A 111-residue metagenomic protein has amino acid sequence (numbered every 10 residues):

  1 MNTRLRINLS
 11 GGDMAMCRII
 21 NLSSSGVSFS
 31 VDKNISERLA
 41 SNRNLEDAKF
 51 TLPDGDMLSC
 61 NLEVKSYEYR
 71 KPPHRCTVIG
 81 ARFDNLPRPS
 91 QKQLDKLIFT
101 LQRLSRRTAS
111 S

Functional and structural regions predicted by a protein language model:
M1-S111: Structured alpha-helical
